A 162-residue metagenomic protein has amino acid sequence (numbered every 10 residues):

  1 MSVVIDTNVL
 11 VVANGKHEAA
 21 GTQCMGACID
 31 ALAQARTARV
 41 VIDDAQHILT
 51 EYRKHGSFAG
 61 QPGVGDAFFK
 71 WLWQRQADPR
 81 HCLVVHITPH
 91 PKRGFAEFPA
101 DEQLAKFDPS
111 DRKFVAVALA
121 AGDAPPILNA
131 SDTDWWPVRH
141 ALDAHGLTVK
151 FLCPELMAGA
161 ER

Functional and structural regions predicted by a protein language model:
M1-D44: Short, well-structured N-terminal submotif of metal-dependent ribonuclease cores
L10, I48-L49, W135: A generic structural signal for short hydrophobic patches within well-formed alpha-helices
N14-K16, E51-G56, V138-L142: A short acidic (Asp/Glu
N14-T22, G56-A59, A100-A105: Short, flexible/disordered intra-domain loops and linkers
A27, A31, L104, V138-A141: Sequence/structural signature of beta-propeller domains
A33-T37, Q46-F98: PIN-domain endoribonuclease scaffold, especially VapC-family toxins
D44, L119-R162: Acidic, PIN/NYN-like endoribonuclease modules and their adjacent C-terminal/linker elements
H81-I127: Active-site neighborhoods of divalent-metal-dependent phosphate/nucleic-acid chemistry enzymes
